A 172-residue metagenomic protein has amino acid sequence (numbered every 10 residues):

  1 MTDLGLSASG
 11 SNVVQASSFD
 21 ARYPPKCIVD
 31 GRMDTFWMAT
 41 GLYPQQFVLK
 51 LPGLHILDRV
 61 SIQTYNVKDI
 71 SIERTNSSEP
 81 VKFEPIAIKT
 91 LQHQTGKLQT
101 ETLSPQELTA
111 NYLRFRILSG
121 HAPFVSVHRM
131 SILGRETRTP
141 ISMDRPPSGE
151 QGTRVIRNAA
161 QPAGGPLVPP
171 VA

Functional and structural regions predicted by a protein language model:
M1-P52, I141-A172: Disordered, acidic Ser/Thr/Pro-rich linker "stalks" and the adjacent N-terminal cap of the next globular domain
F19, P52, Q63-Y65, T75: Acidic/polar N-terminal loop/beta-strand segments that form early-domain functional surfaces
R32, Q46-L51, L57-I62, T100-R135: Hydrophobic/aromatic beta-strand segments within beta-rich folds
L54-H55, S78: Short, charged/polar surface micro-motifs in flexible loops or helix N-caps
Y65, Q92-H93, E150-Q151: Short, solvent-exposed aromatic-acidic interface loops
V67-P85: Short, surface-exposed beta-strand/strand-loop-strand elements in extracellular ectodomains
F83-L103: Extracellular carbohydrate recognition and processing domains and analogous Trp-centered ligand-binding platforms
T137-T139: Structural alpha-beta junctions
